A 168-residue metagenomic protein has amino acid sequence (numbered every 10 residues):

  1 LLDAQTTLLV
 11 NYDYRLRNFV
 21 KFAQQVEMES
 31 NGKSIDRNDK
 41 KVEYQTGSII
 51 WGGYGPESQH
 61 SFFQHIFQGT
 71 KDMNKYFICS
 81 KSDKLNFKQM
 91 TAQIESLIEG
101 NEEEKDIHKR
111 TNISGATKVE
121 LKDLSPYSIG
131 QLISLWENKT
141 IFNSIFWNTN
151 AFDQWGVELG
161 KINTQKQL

Functional and structural regions predicted by a protein language model:
L1-L168: A SIS-like phosphosugar-recognition module
